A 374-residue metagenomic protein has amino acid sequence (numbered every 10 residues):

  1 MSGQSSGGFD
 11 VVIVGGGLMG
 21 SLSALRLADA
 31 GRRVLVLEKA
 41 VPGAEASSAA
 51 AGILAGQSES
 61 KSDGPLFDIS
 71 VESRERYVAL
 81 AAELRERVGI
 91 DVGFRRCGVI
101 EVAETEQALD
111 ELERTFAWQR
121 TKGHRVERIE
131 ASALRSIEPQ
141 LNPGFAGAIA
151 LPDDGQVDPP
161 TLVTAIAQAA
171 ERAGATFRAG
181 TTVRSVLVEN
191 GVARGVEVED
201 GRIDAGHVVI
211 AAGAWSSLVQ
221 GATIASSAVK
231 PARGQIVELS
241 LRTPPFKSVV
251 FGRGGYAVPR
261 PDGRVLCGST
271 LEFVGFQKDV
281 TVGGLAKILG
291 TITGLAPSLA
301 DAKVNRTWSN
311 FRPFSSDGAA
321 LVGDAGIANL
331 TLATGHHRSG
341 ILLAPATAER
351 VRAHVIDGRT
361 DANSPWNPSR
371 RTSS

Functional and structural regions predicted by a protein language model:
F9-L35: N-terminal Rossmann-like FAD-binding beta1-loop-alpha1 element of flavoenzymes
M19, P42, W215: Conserved Rossmann-like nucleotide-cofactor binding loop
L25-A30, K39, G52-L54, I90-R95 (+3 more regions): Active-site substrate-recognition segment that forms the wall of the catalytic cavity or substrate channel
G52-A133, I137, T291-T293: Dinucleotide-binding Rossmann-like beta1-alpha1 core, especially the glycine-rich loop that anchors the ADP
I90-A103, T115-F116, E127-A173, T270-V274 (+1 more regions): Helix-loop-beta segment of a Rossmann-like dinucleotide-binding subdomain
I149-H207: Helical element adjacent to the flavin cofactor pocket in flavoenzyme catalytic cores
P159, A296-S374: C-terminal catalytic lobe of FAD-dependent flavoproteins
